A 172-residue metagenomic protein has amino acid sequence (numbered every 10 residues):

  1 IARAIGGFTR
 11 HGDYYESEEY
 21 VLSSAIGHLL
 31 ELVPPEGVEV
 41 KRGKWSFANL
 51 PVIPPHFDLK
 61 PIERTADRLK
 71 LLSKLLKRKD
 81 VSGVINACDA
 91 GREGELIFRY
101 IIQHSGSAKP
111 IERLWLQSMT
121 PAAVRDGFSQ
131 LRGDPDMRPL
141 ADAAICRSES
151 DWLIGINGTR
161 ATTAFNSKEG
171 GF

Functional and structural regions predicted by a protein language model:
I1-F165: Intrinsically disordered, low-complexity regulatory segments
F165-F172: C-terminal helical "lid" subdomain and adjoining coupling/linker elements of P-loop NTPases
